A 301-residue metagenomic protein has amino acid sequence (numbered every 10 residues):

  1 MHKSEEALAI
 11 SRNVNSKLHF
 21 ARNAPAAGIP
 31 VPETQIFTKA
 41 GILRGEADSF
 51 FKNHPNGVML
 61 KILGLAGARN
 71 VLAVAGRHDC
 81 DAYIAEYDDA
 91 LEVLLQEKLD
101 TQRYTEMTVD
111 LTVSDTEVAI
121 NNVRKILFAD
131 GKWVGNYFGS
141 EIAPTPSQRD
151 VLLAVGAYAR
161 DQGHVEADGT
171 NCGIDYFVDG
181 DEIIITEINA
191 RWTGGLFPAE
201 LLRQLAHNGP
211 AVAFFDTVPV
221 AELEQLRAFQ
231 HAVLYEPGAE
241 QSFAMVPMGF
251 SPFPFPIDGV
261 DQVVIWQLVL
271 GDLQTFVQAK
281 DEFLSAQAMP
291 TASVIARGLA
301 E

Functional and structural regions predicted by a protein language model:
M1-S49: Conserved N-proximal alpha/beta basic substrate-recognition cap immediately N-terminal to, or forming the N-lobe
A24, F50-A73, L91-Q102, I174 (+1 more regions): ATP-grasp fold ATP-binding core
P30-P32, M59, A73-R103, Y158-G163 (+1 more regions): Conserved ATP-binding module of the ATP-grasp superfamily
V31-T34, G57-Y83, R103-T108, A129-T145: Glycine-rich phosphate-binding loop of ATP-grasp-fold ATP-dependent ligases
T101-Q102, T108-R160, N189-V218: ATP-dependent carboxylate/phosphate-activation module, predominantly the ATP-grasp catalytic core and closely related
W133-E182, P219-F243: A long amphipathic alpha-helix within ATP-dependent nucleotide-binding catalytic cores
H207-E301: Peripheral (often C-terminal) accessory segments that flank ATP-dependent C-N-forming ligase machineries
